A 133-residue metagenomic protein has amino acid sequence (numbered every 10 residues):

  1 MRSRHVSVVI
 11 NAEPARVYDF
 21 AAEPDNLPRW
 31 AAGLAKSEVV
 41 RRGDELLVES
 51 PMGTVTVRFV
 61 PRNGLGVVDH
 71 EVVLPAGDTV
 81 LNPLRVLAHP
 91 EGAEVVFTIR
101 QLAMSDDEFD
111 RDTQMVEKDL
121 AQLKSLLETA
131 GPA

Functional and structural regions predicted by a protein language model:
M1-V40: Hydrophobic ligand-binding cavity/cleft-lining segments
S3-H5, G53-T56, D78-P83: Short, surface-exposed coil-to-beta transition loops
N11, R42, R62-G64, H89-E91: Structural motif
V17-A21, L27, L46, F59 (+3 more regions): Hydrophobic pocket/interface hotspot
S37-V39, F59, L84-V86: A structural signal for short hydrophobic beta-strand segments in well-ordered beta-sheet cores
V40-L47, N63-E71: Short, hydrophobic/aromatic-rich segments at coil-to-beta transitions
P51-V55, P61-V68, P75-G77: Short, charged/polar surface micro-motifs in flexible loops or helix N-caps
E71-T129, A133: Beta-strand/loop substructures that line and gate deep hydrophobic ligand-binding cavities in soluble
